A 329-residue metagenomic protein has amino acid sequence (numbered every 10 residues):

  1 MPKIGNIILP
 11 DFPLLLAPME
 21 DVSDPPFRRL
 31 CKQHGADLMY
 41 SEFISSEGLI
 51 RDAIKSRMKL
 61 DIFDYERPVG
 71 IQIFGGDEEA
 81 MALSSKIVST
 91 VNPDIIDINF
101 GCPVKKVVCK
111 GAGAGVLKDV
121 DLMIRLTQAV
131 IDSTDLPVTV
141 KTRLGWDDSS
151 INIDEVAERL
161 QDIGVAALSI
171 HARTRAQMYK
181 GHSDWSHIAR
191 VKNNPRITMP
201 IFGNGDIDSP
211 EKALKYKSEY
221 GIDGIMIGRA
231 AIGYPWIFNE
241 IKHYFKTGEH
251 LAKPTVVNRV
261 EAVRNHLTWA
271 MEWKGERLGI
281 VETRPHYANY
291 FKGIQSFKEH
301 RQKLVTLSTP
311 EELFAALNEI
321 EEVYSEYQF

Functional and structural regions predicted by a protein language model:
M1-F329: Flavin-dependent oxidoreductase catalytic cores
